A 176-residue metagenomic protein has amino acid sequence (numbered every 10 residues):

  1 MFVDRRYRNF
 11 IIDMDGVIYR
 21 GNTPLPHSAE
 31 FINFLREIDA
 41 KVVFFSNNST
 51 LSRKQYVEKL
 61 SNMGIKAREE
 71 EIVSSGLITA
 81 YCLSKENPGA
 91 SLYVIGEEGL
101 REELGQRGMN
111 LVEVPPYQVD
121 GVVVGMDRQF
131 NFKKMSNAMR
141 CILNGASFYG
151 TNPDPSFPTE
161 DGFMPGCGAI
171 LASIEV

Functional and structural regions predicted by a protein language model:
M1-M14, I18-V176: HAD-like aspartate-dependent phosphatase fold
